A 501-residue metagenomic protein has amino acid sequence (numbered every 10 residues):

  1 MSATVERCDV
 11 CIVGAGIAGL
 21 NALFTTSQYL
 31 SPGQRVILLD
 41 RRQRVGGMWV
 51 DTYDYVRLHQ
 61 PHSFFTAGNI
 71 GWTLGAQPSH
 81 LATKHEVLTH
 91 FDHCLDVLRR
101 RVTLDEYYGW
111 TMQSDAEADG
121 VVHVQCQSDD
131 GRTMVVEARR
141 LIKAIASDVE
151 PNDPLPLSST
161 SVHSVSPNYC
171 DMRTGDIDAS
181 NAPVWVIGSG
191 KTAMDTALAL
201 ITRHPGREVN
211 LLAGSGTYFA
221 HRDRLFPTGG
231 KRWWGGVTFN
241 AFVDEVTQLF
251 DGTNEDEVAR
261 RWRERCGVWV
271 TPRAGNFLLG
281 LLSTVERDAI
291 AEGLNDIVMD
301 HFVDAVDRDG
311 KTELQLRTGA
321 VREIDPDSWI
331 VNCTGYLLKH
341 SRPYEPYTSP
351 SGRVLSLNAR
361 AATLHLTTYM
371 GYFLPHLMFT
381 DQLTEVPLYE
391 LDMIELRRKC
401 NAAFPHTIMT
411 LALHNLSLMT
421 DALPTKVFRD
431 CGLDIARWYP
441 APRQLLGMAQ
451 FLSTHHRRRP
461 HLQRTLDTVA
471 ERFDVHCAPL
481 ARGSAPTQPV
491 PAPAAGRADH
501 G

Functional and structural regions predicted by a protein language model:
T4-R7, C11-I12, I17-V45, L141-W262 (+4 more regions): Rossmann-like dinucleotide-binding core of oxidoreductases
W49: Conserved Walker A/P-loop ATP-binding site and its immediately adjacent core in helicase/helicase-like ATPase domains
T52-A76, P227-T247: N-terminal glycine-rich dinucleotide-binding loop that anchors FAD/FMN and/or NAD(P) in oxidoreductases
Y53-V56, S158-S159, L225-G229, Y344-S351: Short secondary-structure boundary/capping segments
F65-D96, E245-F277: Conserved N-terminal/central alpha/beta ligand/cofactor-binding core
Q77-P151, L278-L279, E286-Q315: Feature captures the FAD/FMN-dependent oxidoreductase FAD-binding
L198, I297-F451, A481: Glycine-enriched catalytic-core subsegment of oxygenase/oxidase enzymes
W262-H340, A436-R497: C-terminal catalytic lobe of FAD-dependent flavoproteins
